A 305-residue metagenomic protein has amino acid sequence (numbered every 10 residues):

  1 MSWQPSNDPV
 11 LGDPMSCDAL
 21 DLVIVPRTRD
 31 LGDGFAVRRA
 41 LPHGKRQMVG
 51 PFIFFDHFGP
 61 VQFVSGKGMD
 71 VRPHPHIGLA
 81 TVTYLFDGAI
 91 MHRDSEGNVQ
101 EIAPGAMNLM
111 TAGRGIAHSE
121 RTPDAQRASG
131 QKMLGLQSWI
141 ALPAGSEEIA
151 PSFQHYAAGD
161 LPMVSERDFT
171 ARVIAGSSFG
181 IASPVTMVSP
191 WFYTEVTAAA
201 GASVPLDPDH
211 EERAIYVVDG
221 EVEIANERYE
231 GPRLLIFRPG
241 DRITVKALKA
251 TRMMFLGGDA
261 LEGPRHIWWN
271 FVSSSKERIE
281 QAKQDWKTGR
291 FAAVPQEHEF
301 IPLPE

Functional and structural regions predicted by a protein language model:
M1-E305: Jelly-roll (double-stranded beta-helix
